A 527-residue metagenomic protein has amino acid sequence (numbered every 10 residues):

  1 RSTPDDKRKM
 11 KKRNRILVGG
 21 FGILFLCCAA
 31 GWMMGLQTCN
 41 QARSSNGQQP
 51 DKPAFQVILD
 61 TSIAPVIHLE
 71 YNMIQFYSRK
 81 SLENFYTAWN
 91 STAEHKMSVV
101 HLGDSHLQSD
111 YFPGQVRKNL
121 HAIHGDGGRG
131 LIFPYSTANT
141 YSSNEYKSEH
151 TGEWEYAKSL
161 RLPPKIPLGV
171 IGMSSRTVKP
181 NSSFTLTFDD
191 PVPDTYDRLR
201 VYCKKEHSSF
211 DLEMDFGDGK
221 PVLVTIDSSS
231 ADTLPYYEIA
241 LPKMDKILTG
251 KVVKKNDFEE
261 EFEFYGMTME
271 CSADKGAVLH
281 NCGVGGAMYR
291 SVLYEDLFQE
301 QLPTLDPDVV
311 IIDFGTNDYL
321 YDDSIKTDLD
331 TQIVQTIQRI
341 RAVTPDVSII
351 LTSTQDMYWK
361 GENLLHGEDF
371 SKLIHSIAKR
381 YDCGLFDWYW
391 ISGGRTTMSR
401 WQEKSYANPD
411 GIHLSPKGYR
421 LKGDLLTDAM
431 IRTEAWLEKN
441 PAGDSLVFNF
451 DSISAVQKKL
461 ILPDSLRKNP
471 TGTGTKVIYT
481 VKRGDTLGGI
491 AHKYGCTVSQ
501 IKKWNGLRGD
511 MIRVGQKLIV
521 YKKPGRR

Functional and structural regions predicted by a protein language model:
R1, N14-F25, G31-A42, L131 (+2 more regions): Conserved catalytic region of serine esterases and O-acyltransferases that act on ester linkages in lipids
A54-H101, E155-A157, L168-I171: Membrane/wall-proximal cationic-aromatic binding patches
Y77-N90, V292-P303, T331-R339, E368-K372: Alpha-helical scaffolding within the catalytic cores of extracellular/periplasmic polymer-degrading hydrolases
L102-S105, N281-G286, I312-N317, T352-D356 (+1 more regions): Active-site-proximal beta-strand/loop segments in catalytic clefts of secreted hydrolases
Q108-F216, D227-T331, H366, H413: Conserved SGNH/GDSL esterase-like catalytic core that processes O-acyl groups on lipids and polysaccharides
E295, M357-Q457: Catalytic His-Asp segment of secreted/periplasmic serine-dependent ester chemistry enzymes
I461-K503, R508-R527: Primarily a LysM-type cell-wall glycan-binding module
